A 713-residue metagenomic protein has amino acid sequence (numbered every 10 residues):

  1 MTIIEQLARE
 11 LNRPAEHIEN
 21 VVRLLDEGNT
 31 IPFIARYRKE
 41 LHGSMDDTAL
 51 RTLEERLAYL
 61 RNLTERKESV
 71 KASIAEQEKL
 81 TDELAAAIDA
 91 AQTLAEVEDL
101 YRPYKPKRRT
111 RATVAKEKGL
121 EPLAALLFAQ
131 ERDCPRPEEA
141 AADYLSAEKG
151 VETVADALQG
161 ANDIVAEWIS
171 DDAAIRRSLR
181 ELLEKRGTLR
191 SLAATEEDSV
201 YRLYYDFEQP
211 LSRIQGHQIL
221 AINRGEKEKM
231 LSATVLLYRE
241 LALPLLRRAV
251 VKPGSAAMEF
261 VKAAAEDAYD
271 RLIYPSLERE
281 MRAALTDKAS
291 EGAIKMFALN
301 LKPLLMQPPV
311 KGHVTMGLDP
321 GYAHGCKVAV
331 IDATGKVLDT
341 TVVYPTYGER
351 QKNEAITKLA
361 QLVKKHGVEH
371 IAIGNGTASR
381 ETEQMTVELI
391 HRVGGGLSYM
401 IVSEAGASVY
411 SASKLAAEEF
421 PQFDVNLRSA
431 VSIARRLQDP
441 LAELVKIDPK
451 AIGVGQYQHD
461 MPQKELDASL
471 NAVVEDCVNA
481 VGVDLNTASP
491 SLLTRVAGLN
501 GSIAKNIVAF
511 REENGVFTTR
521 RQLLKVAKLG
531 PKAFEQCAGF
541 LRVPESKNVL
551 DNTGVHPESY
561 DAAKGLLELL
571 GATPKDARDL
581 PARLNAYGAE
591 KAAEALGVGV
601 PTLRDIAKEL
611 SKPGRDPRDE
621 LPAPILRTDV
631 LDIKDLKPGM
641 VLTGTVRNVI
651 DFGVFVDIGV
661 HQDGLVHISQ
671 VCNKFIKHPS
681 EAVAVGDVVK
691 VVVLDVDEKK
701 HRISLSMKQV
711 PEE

Functional and structural regions predicted by a protein language model:
N12-R13, P308-V310, E475-A509, T628-V666 (+1 more regions): C-terminal accessory/binding modules appended to enzymatic or scaffolding proteins
I18, T340-Y347, H370, A412-V425 (+6 more regions): Short beta-alpha connecting loops at secondary-structure transitions that line or flank enzyme active sites
R23-D26, P103, V114-E117, A221-G225 (+15 more regions): Replace "in large, NTP-powered and nucleic-acid-processing enzymes" with "in large, NTP-powered factors and other
T30-I31, H42, D46-E148, A480-E620 (+3 more regions): Accessory alpha-helical DNA-binding modules that contact the DNA backbone or grooves
A49-T52, Y59, L63-G317, G321-S411 (+2 more regions): Duplex nucleic acid-engaging cores and interfaces of nucleic-acid transaction enzymes
E96, M400, G406, S411-V481 (+1 more regions): Long, charge-rich intrinsically disordered scaffolds of nucleic-acid metabolism proteins
D143-V154, F207-E208, R224, L236-R239 (+7 more regions): Low-complexity, acidic/Ser/Thr- and charged residue-rich accessory regions of DNA metabolism proteins
E181-T188, L318-Y322, T377-A378, I401-V409 (+5 more regions): A glycine-rich phosphate-binding loop feature that marks nucleotide/adenosyl-phosphate handling sites
